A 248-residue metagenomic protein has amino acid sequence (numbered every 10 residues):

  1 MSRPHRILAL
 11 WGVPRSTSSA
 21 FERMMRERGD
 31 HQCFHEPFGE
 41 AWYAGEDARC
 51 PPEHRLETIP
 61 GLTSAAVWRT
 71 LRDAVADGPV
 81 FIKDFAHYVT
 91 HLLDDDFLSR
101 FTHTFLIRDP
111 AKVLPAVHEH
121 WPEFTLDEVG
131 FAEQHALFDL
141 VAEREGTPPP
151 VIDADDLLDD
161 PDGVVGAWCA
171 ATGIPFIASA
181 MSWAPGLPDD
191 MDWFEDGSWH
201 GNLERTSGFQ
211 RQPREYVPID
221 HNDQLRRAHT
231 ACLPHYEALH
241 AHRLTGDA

Functional and structural regions predicted by a protein language model:
M1-H5, P175-A248: PAPS-dependent sulfotransferases, especially Golgi type II membrane carbohydrate sulfotransferases
M1-V75: PAPS-dependent sulfotransferase catalytic core
I7-A9, G78-F81, P148: Residue-level preference for the first positions of well-ordered beta-strands
R28, D77-G78, R100-F101: Short, well-ordered alpha-helix to beta-strand connector turns
R28-H31, A171-P175, T206: Phosphate/oxyanion-binding loops and surfaces in catalytic or ligand/nucleic-acid-binding neighborhoods
E53-L62, T125-V129, D196-S207: A polyampholytic, Gly/Pro-enriched intrinsically disordered region
I59-A66, A86, L126-E133, Q224-A231: Soluble or luminal CAZymes and related metallo-dependent hydrolases
I82-S179, W193, S198-H200: PAPS-dependent sulfotransferase catalytic domain
